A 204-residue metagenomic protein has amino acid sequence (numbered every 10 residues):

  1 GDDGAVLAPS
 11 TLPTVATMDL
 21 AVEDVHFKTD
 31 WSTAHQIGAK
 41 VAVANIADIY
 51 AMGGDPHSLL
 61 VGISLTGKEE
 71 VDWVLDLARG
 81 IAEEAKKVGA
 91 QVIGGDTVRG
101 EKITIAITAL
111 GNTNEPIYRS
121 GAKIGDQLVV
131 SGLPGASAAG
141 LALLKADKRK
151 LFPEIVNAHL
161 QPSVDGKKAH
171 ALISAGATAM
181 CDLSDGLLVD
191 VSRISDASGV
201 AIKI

Functional and structural regions predicted by a protein language model:
G1-I204: Helix-biased detector of long, well-ordered alpha-helical tracts
